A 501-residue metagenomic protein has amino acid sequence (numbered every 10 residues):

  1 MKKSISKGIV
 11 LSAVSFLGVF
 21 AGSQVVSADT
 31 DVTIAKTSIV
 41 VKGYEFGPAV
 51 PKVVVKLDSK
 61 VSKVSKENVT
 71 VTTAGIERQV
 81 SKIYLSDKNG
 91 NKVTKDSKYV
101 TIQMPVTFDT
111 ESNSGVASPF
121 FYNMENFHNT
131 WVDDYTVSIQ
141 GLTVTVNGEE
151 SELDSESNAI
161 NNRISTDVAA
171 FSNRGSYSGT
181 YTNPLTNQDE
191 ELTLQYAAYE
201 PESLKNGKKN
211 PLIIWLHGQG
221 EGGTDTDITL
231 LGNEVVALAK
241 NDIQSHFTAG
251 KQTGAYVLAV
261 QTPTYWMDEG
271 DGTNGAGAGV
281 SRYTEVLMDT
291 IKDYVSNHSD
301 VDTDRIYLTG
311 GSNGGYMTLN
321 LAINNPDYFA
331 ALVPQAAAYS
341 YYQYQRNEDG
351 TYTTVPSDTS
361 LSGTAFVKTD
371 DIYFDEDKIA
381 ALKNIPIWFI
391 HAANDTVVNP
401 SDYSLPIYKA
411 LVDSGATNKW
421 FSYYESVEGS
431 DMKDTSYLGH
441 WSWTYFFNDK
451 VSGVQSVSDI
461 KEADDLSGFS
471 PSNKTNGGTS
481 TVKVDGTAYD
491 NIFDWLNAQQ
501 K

Functional and structural regions predicted by a protein language model:
M1-V10: Bacterial N-terminal signal peptides that target proteins for export
V19-D31: Sec-dependent signal peptide cleavage junction
D29-V54, T73-N210: A domain-start/cap signature at the N-terminus of enzymes
G207-K208, G270-S312: Gly/Ser-rich "nucleophile elbow"/oxyanion-hole loop immediately N-terminal to the catalytic nucleophile in hydrolases
L212, Q219-V286: Active-site machinery of serine-nucleophile hydrolases
L216-G218, A336, H391-A392: The conserved beta1-alpha1 loop
T229-Q244, M317, L321-I385, S401 (+1 more regions): Mobile cap/lid helix-loop segments that gate and shape the active-site cleft of serine hydrolases
I390-K501: C-terminal catalytic histidine-bearing segment of alpha/beta-hydrolase fold enzymes
